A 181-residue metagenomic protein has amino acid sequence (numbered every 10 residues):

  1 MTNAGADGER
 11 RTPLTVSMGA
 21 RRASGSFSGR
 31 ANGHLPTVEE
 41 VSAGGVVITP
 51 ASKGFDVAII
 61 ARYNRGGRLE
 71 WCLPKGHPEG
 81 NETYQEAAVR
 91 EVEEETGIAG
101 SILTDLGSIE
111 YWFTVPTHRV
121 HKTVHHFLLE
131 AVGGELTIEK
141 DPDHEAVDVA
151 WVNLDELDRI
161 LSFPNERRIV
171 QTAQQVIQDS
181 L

Functional and structural regions predicted by a protein language model:
M1-T15: N-terminal acidic, proline/glycine-rich, low-complexity intrinsically disordered segments
V16-L73: N-terminal strand-loop-strand
S17, R159, P164-L181: Charged phosphate-binding loop/patch that engages nucleotide di/tri-phosphates or the phosphate backbone of nucleic
R68-C72, V147-A150, Q171: A short, polar/proline- and glycine-enriched secondary-structure boundary/capping micro-motif
P78-R168: Unchanged
